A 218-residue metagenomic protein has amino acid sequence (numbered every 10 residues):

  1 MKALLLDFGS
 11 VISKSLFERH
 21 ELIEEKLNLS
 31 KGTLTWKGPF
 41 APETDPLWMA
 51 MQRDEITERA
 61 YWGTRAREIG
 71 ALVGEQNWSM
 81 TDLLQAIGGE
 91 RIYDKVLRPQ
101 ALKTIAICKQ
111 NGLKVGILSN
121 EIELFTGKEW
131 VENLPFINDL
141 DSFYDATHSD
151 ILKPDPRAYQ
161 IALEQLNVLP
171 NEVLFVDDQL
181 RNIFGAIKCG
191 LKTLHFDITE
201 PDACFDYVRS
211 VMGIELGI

Functional and structural regions predicted by a protein language model:
M1-E43, K188-C189, E200-A203: Active-site neighborhood of HAD-like aspartate-dependent phosphohydrolases
M1-L6, L118, I122-E123, G127-I218: Asp-based, Mg2+/Mn2+-dependent phosphohydrolase catalytic module
E18-L22, P46, A60, T64 (+5 more regions): Alpha-helical elements of Rossmann-like donor-binding domains used by nucleotide-donor carbohydrate transfer enzymes
H20-I23, Y61-A66, I87-R91, F125-W130: Hydrophobic alpha-helical core bundles mediating ligand binding, dimerization, or RNAP-core interactions
L27-F40, G70-A86, I214-I218: Short, surface-exposed acidic
D45-M49, F125-K128: A short acidic, helix-capping loop that chelates divalent metal ions and anchors anionic groups
W48-L84: A metal-dependent, Asp-based hydrolase signature
V73-G116, P156: Short, acidic loop-to-helix structural element flanking the phosphoryl-transfer center in phosphate-processing enzymes
